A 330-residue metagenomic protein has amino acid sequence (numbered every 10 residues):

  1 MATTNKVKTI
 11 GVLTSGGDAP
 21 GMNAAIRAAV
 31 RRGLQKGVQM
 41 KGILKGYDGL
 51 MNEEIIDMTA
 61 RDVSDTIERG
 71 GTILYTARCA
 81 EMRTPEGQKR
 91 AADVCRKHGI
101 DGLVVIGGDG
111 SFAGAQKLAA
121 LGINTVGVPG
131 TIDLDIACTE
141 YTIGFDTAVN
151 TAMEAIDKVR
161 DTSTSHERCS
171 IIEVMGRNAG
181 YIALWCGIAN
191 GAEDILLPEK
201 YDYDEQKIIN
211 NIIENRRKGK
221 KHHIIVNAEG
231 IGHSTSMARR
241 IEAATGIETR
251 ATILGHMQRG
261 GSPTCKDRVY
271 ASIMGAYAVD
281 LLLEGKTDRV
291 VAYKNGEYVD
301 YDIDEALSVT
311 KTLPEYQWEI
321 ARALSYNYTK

Functional and structural regions predicted by a protein language model:
A2-M51: N-terminal phosphate-binding or glycine-rich loops at protein starts, especially the Walker A/P-loop of NTPases
A2-T3, L50-L103, G110-S111, I143-N150 (+2 more regions): Glycine-rich oxoanion-binding loops at beta->alpha junctions
S15-D18, I43-G49, R78-C79, G108-G110 (+7 more regions): Short, ordered loop/turn segments at secondary-structure junctions
D18-A29, M51, P85-K89, G102-Q116 (+6 more regions): Short glycine/serine/threonine-rich phosphate/pyrophosphate-binding segments that cradle anionic phosphate groups
V105-G107, K117, N124, F145-E248 (+1 more regions): Accessory alpha-helical/coil subdomains and C-terminal extensions that flank or cap enzyme catalytic cores
I247, M257-S272, V279-L283: Catalytic, metal-anchored helix/loop core of enzyme active sites in primary metabolism
R289-K330: Phosphate-binding loop/pocket of nucleotide- and phosphate-handling active sites
